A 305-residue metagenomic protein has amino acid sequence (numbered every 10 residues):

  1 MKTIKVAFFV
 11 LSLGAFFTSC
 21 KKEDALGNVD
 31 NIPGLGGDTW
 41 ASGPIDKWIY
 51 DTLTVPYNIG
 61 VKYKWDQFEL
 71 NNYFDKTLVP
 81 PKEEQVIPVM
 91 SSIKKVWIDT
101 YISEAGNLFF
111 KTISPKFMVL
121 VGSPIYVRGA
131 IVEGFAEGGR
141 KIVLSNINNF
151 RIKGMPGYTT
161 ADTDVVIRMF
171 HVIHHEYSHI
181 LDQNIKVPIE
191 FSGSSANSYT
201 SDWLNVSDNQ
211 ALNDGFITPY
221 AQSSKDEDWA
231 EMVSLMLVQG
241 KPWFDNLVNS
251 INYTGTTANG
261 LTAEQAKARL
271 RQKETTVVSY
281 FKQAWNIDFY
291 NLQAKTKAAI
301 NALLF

Functional and structural regions predicted by a protein language model:
M1-K22: Sec-dependent bacterial lipoprotein signal peptides
C20-E104, A263, Q272-F305: Acidic/polar, low-complexity intrinsically disordered N-terminal segments immediately downstream of a Sec signal
D75-E83, M155-D164, R168, G215-S223: Second-shell loop/turn segments in exported
I87-L144: Auxiliary, metal-adjacent structural segments of Zn-dependent hydrolase domains
K94-I98, I102, S178-K186, L235-P242 (+2 more regions): Sec-exported extracytoplasmic/periplasmic mature domains
Y101-V121, N184-I185, W243-Y253, D288-K295: Surface-exposed patches in mature extracellular/periplasmic domains of secreted proteins
T159-T163, I167-P188, A230: Active-site recognition of the HExxH zinc-binding catalytic motif
S198-F305: Metalloprotease/metallohydrolase-associated module, dominated by Zn2+-dependent proteases
